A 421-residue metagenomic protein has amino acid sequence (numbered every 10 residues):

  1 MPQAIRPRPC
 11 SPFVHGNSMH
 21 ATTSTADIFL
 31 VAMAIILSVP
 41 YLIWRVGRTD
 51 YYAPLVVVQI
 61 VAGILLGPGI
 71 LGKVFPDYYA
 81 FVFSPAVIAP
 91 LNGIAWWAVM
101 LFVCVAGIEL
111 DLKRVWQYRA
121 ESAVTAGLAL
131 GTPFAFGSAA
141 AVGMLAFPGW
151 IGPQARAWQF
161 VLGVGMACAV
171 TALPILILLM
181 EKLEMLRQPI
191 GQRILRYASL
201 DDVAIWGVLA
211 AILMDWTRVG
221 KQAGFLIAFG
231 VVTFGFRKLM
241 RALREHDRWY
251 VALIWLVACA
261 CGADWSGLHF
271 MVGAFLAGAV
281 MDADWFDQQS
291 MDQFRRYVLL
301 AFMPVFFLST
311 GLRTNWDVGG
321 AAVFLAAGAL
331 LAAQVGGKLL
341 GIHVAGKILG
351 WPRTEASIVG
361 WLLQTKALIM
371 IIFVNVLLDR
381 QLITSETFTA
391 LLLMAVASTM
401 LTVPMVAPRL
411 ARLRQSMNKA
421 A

Functional and structural regions predicted by a protein language model:
Q3-A26: Short, strongly hydrophobic alpha-helical membrane anchors
T22-I36, V87-V103, R156-T171, R218-V231 (+3 more regions): Structural signature of hydrophobic alpha-helical transmembrane segments
T23-V31, P189-Y197, K238-R248, M291-V298 (+1 more regions): Short, amphipathic, aromatic/basic-enriched membrane-interface segments that mark the entry/exit of transmembrane
A32, I36-R45, I64, P68 (+15 more regions): Transmembrane alpha-helical segments of multi-pass membrane transport proteins and ion-pumping complexes
L42-D50, L112-L183, T310-R414: Transmembrane alpha-helices that form the ion-translocation and gating core of multi-pass ion transport proteins
Y51, L65-E121, L239-A329, W351: Membrane-interface junctions of multi-pass transporters
Q59-L71, V124-S138, R196-L209, W249-A263 (+2 more regions): Small-residue-rich segments of transmembrane alpha-helices in multi-pass membrane proteins, especially helix faces
L186-D202, G207-V208, Q289-Q293, T354-V359 (+1 more regions): Membrane-interface alpha-helices at helix entry/exit sites of multi-pass transporters
